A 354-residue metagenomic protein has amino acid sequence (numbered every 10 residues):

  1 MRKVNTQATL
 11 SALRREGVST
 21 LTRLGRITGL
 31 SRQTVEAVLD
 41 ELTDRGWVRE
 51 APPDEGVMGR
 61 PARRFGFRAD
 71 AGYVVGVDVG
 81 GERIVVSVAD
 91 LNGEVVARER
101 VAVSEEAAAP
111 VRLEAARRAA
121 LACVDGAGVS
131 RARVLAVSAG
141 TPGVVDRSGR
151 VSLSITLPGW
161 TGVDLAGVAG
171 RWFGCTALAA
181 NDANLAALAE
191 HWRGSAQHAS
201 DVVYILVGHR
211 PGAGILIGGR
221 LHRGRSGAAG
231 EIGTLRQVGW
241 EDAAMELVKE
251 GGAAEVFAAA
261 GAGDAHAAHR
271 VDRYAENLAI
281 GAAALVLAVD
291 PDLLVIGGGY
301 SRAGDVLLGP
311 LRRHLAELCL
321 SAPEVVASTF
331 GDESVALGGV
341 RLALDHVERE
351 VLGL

Functional and structural regions predicted by a protein language model:
M1-P53, V57-S104, A108-A132, R193 (+1 more regions): ATP-binding/phosphotransfer module of carbohydrate and carboxylate kinases, centering on a glycine-rich
V77, L91, R133-D242, L344-L354: Phosphate-binding/catalytic loop of phosphoryl-transfer enzymes
